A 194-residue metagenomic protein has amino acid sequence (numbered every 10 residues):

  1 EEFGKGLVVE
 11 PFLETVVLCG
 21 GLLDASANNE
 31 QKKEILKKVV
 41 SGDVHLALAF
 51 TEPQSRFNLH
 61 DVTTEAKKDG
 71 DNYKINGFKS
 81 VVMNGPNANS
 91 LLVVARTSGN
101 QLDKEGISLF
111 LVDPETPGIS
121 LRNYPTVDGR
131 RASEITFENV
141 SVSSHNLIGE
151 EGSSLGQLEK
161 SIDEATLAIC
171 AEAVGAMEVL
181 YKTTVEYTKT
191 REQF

Functional and structural regions predicted by a protein language model:
E1-K33, K37-G42, M83-S90: Internal helix-loop-helix
F12-L13, Q54-F57, V81-N84, N100-Q101 (+1 more regions): Short Gly/Pro-enriched turn/cap motifs at secondary-structure boundaries
N28, L48, I75-G77, F110 (+2 more regions): Buried hydrophobic positions in well-ordered alpha/beta secondary-structure cores of metabolic enzymes
I35, V62, F78-S80, L121-Y124: Short beta-alpha junctions and helix-cap segments that line functional grooves
G42-T51: A short, Trp-centered hydrophobic/proline-enriched beta-strand micro-motif
T64-K67: A structural signal for short hydrophobic beta-strand segments in well-ordered beta-sheet cores
N76-S120: A short core secondary-structure module
G118-F194: Glycine-rich beta->alpha junctions and the first turn(s) of the following alpha-helix
